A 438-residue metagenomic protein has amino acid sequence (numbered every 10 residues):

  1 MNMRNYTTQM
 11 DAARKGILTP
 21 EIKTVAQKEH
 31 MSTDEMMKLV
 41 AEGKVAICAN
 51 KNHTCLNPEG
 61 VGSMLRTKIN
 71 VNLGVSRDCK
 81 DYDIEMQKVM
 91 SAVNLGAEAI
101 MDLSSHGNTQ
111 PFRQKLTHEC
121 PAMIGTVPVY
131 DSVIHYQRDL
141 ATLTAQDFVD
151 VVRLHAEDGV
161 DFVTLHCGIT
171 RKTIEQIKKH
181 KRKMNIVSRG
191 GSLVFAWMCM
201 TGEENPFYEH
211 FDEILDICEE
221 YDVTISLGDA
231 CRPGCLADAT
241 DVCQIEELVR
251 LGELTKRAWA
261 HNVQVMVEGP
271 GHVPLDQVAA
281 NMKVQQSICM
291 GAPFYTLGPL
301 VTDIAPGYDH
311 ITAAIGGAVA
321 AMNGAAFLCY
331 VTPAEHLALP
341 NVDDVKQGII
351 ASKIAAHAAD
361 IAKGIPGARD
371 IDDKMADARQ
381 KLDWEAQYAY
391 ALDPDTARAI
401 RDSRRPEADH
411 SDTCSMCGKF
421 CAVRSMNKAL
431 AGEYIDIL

Functional and structural regions predicted by a protein language model:
M1-Y6: Polar/charged low-complexity regulatory segments
T8-T302, Y308, A314-F327: Alpha/beta enzyme core
K28-M37, N57-V61, H336-L339, N427-L438: Compositionally biased, low-complexity linear motifs
E175-C199, P233, A237-A239, D276 (+1 more regions): Catalytic or ion-coupling anion/metal-binding cores of large enzyme and transporter domains
I304-A313, A318-I365: C-terminal catalytic subdomain
